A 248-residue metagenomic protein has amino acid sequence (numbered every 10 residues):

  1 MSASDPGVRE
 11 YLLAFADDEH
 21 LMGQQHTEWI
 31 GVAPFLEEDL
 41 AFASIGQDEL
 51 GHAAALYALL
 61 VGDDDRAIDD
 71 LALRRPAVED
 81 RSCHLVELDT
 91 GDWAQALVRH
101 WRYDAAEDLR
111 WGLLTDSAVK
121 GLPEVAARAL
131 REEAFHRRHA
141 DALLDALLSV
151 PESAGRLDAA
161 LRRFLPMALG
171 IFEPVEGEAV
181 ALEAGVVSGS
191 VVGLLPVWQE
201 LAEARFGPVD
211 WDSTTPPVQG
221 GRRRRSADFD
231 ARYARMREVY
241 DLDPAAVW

Functional and structural regions predicted by a protein language model:
M1-L13, R74-H100, S117, V150-P151 (+1 more regions): Acidic/His metal-coordination segments adjacent to aromatic residues that form catalytic metal sites in metalloenzymes
E10, L59, H100, L113-L114 (+5 more regions): Domain-scale activation on soluble regions of proteins
L12, F42, L97, A126 (+2 more regions): Hydrophobic packing residues in well-ordered alpha-helices of helical domains and bundles
D18-H26, H52, Y103-R110, H136: Amphipathic, well-ordered alpha-helical segments in soluble domains
M22-S44, E107-P123: Helix-loop segments that flank and shape redox-cofactor active sites
G46-R75, A140-D145: Conserved alpha-helical segments that form or flank metal/cofactor-binding pockets of metalloenzymes
H84-H139: Internal, conserved structured core segments that host functional sites
G155-W248: Extended, helix-rich structural scaffolds rather than catalytic motifs
